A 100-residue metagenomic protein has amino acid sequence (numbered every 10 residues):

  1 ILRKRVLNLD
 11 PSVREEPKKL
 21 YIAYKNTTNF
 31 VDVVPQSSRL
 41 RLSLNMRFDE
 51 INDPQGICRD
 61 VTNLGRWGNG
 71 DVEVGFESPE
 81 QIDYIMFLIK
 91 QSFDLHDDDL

Functional and structural regions predicted by a protein language model:
I1-S12: Amphipathic alpha-helical segments
L2, D53-P54, Q81, I85: Alpha-helical structural motif
R14-V72: Short, conserved beta-strand/beta-arch hydrophobic-aromatic motifs that form part of recognition grooves or interface
L64-L100: Well-ordered alpha/beta subsegment
